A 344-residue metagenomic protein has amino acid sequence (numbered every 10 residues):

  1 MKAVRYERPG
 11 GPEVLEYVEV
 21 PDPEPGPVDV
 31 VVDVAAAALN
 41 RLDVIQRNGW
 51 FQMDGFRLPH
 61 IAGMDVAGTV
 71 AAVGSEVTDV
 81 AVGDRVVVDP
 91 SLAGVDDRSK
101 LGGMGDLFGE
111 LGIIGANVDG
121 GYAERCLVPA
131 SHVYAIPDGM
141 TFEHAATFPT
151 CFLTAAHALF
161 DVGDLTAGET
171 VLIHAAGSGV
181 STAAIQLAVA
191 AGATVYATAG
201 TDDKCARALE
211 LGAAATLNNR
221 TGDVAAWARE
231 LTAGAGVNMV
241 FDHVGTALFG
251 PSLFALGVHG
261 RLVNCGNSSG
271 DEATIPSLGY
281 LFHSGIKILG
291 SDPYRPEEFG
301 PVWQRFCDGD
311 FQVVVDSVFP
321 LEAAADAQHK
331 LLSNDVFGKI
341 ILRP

Functional and structural regions predicted by a protein language model:
P21-A38, F51-L101, N117, P137: Glycine-rich beta-strand-centered segment in the early N-terminal region that forms part of a ligand/cofactor-binding
A71, Y196, V263: Conserved beta-strand positions in the Rossmann-like core of class I SAM-dependent methyltransferases
V86, M140-G222: Mid-domain Rossmann-like dinucleotide-binding core that forms the NAD(H)/NADP(H) cofactor-binding site
L92-A175: NAD(P)H dinucleotide-binding glycine-rich loop of Rossmann-like/cofactor-binding domains, especially the beta1-alpha1
A191, A199, V244-V314, P344: Glycine-rich phosphate-binding loop and adjacent beta-alpha segment of Rossmann(oid) nucleotide-cofactor-binding
V224-A233: Short amphipathic alpha-helix with an adjacent loop that forms part of the alpha/beta core around
G234, D310-V315, D326-P344: C-terminal capping/lid region of NAD(P)-dependent oxidoreductase domains
